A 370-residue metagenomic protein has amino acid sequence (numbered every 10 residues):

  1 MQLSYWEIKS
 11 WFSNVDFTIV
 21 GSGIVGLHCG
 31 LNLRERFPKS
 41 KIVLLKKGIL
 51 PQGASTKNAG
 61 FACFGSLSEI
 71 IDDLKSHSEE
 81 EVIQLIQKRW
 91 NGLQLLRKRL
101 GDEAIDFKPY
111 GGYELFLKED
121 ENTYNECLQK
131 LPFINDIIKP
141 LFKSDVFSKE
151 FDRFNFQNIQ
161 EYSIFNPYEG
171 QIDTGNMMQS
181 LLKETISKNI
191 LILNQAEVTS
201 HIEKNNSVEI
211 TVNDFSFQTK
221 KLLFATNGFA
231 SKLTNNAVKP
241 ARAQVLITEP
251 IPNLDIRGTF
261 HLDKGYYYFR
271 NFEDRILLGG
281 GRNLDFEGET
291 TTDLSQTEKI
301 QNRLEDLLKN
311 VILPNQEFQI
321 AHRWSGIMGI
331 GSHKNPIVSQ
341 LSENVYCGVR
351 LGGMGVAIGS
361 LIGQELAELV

Functional and structural regions predicted by a protein language model:
M1-F17, E35-R36, S40: Extreme N-terminal leader/targeting segments of oxidoreductases
H28, S200-L277: Flavin-dependent oxidoreductases
E35-K57: Glycine-rich FAD pyrophosphate-binding loop
G53, K57-Q87: Glycine-rich active-site loop/strand segments that organize a redox cofactor
S68-L74, K98-S180: Flavin (FAD/FMN) cofactor-binding and adjacent substrate-gating region of FAD-dependent oxidoreductase domains
I159-K220: Helical element adjacent to the flavin cofactor pocket in flavoenzyme catalytic cores
Y168, P314-V370: C-terminal catalytic lobe of FAD-dependent flavoproteins
L254-P336, Q340-L341: Active-site lid/adjacent beta-loop-alpha segment flanking the redox-cofactor pocket in flavoenzymes
